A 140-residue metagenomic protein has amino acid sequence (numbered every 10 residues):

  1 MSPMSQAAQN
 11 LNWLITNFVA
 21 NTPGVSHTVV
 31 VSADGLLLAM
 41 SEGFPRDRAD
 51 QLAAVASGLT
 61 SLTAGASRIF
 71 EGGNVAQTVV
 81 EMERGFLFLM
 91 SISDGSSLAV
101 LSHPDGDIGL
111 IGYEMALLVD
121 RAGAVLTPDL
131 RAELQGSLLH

Functional and structural regions predicted by a protein language model:
M1-H27, D34-H140: Acidic, low-complexity cytosolic segments
